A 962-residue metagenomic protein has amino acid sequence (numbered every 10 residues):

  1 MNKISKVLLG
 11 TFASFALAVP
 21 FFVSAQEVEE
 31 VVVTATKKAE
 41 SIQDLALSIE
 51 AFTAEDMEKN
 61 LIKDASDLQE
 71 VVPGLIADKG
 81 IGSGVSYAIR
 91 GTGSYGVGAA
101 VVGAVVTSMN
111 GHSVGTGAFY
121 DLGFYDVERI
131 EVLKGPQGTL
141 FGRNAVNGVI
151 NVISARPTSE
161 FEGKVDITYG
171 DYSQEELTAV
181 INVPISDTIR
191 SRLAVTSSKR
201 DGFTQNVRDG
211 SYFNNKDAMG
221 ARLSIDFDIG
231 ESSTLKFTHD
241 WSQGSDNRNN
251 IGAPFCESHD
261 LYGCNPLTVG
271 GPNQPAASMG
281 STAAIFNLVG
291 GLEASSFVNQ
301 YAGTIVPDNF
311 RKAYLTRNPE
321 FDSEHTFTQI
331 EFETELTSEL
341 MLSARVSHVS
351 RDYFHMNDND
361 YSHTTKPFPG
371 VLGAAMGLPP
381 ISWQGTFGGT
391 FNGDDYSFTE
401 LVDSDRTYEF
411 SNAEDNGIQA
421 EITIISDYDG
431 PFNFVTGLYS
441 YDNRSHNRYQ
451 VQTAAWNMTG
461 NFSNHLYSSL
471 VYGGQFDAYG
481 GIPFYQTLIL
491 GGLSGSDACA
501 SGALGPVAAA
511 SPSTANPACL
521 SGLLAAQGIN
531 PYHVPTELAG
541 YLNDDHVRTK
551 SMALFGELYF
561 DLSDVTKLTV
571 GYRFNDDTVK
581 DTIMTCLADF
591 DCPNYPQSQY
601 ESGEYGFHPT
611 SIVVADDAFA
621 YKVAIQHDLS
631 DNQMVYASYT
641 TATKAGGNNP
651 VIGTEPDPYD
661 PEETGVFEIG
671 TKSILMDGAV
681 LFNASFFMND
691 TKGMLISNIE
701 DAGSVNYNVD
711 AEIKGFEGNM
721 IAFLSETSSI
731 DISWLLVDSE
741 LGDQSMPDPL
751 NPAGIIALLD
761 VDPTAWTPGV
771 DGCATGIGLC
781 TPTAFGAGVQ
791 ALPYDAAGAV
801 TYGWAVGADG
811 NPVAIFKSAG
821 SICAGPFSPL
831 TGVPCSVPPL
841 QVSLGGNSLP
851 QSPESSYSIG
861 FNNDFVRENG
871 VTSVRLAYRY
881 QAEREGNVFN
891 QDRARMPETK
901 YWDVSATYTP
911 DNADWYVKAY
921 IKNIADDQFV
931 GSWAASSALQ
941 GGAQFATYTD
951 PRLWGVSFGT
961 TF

Functional and structural regions predicted by a protein language model:
Q26-E160, I669: Acidic, small-polar-rich N-terminal luminal/periplasmic segments of exported/outer-membrane proteins
V102-A104, T116, Y125-K134, T139-A221 (+5 more regions): Outer-membrane beta-barrel translocator/receptor signature
T168-E176, K199-T234, S242-N250, G303-E331 (+8 more regions): Outer-membrane beta-barrel proteins
T204-Y212, N249-Y314, D360-Y408, Q450-L542 (+5 more regions): Solvent-exposed loop segments that connect transmembrane elements
D228, I424-D427, N433, G437-N443 (+4 more regions): Structural signature of Gram-negative outer-membrane beta-barrels, strongest in the C-terminal barrel of TonB-dependent
E331-T337, M341-S347, D352-N357, D628-K644 (+1 more regions): Membrane-embedded beta-barrel scaffold of Gram-negative outer-membrane proteins
S445, V451-G460, S739, A877-N887 (+1 more regions): C-terminal beta-signal and adjacent terminal beta-strands/loops of Gram-negative outer-membrane beta-barrel proteins
F785-S818, I822-C823, G832-C835, L849-P910 (+3 more regions): C-terminal beta-barrel architecture of Gram-negative outer-membrane proteins
